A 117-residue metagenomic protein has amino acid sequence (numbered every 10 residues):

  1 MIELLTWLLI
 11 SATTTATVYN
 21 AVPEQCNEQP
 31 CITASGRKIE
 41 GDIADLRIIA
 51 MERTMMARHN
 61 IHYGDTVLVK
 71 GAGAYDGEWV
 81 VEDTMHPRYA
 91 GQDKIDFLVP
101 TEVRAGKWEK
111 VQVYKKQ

Functional and structural regions predicted by a protein language model:
I2, W7-Q117: Solvent-exposed, well-ordered loop and adjacent helix/strand elements within mature globular domains that form
